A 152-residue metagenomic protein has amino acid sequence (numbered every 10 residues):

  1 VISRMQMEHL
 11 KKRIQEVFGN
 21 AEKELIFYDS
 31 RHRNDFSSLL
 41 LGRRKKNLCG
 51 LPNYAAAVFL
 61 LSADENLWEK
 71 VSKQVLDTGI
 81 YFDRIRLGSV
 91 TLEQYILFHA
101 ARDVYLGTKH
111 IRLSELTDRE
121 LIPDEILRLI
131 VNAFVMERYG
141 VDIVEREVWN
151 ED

Functional and structural regions predicted by a protein language model:
V1-E93, L106-D152: Extended, charge-biased low-complexity segments that typically form long amphipathic alpha-helices/coiled-coils
